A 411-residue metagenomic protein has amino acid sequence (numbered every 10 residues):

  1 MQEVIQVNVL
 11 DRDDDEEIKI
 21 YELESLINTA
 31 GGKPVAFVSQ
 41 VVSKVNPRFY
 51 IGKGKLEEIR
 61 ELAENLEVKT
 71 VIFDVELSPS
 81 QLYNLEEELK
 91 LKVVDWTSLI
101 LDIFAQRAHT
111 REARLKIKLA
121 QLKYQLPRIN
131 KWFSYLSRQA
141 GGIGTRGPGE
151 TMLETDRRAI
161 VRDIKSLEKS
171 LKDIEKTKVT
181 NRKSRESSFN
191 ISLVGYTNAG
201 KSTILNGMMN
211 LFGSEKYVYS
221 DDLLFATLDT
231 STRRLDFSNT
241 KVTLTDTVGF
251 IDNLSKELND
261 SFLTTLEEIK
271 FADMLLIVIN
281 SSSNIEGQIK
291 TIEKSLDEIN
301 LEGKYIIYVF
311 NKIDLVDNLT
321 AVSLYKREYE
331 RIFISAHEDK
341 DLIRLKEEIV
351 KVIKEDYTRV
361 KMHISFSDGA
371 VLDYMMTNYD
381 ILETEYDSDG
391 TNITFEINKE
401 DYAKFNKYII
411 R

Functional and structural regions predicted by a protein language model:
M1-D102, Y408-I409: N-terminal accessory targeting/assembly segments
Q6-L10, F37-Q40, I72-D74, L276-N280 (+3 more regions): Conserved beta-strand segments of the P-loop GTPase G domain that flank and frequently precede/overlap
L10-D14, N46-R48, R107, M152 (+4 more regions): Flexible beta-alpha connector loops of hexameric P-loop NTPases
K19-N28, R60-E61, N65, L77-K90 (+2 more regions): Conserved C-terminal guanine-recognition region of P-loop GTPase G domains, centered on the G4
K92-G141, T145, E302-I307, K312-F366: Canonical P-loop GTPase G-domain recognition
K116, K123-L126, N130-F133, E154 (+4 more regions): Alpha-helical coiled-coil heptad-repeat register
R138-N259, I269: Conserved G1/Walker A P-loop phosphate-binding module
E355-R411: NTP-binding/hydrolysis catalytic cores, primarily Walker-type P-loop NTPases
